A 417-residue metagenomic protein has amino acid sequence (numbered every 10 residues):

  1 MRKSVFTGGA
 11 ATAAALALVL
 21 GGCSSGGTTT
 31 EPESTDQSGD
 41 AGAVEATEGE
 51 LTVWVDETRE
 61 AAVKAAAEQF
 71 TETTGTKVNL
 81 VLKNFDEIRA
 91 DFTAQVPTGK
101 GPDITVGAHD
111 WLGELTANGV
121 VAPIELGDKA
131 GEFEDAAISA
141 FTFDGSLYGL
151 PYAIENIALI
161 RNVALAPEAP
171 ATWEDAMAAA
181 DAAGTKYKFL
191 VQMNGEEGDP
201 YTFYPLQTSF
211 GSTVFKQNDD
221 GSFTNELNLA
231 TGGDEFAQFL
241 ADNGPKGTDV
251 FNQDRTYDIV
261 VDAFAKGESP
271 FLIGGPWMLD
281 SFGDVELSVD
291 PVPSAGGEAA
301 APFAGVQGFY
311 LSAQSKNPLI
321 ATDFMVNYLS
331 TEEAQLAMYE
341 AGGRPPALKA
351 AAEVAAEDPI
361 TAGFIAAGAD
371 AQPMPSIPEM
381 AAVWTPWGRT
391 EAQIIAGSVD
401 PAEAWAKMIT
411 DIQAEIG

Functional and structural regions predicted by a protein language model:
R2-L16, L20-W111, P276, S294-G296 (+3 more regions): Conserved N-terminal structural module of periplasmic/extracytoplasmic solute-binding proteins
G26, G39-G42, H109-N156, E168 (+2 more regions): Hinge/lid segment of periplasmic solute-binding proteins
Q95, P102-D103, A130-R161, K188 (+2 more regions): A structural signal for short loop-to-beta-strand junctions that line the ligand-binding cleft of periplasmic/secreted
Y148-Y152, I157, D175-E226, G232 (+1 more regions): Extracytoplasmic/periplasmic solute-binding protein
G221-Q253: Glycine-centered hinge/linker elements that transmit conformational signals in sensory and ligand-binding systems
W277-D280, Q307-A382, A402: Mature extracytoplasmic/periplasmic domains
E286-Y310: Periplasmic-binding protein-like
D370-G417: Conserved C-terminal helix/tail region of periplasmic/extracytoplasmic solute-binding proteins
